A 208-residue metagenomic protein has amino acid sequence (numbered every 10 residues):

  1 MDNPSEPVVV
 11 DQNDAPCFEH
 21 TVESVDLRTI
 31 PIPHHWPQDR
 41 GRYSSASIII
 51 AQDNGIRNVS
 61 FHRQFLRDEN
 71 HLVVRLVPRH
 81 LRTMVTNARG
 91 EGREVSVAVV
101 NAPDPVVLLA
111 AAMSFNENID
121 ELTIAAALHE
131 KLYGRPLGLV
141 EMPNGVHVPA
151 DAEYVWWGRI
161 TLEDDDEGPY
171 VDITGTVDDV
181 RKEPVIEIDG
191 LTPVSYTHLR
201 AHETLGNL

Functional and structural regions predicted by a protein language model:
M1-Y170, G175-V185, D189-E203: Extended, highly charged
